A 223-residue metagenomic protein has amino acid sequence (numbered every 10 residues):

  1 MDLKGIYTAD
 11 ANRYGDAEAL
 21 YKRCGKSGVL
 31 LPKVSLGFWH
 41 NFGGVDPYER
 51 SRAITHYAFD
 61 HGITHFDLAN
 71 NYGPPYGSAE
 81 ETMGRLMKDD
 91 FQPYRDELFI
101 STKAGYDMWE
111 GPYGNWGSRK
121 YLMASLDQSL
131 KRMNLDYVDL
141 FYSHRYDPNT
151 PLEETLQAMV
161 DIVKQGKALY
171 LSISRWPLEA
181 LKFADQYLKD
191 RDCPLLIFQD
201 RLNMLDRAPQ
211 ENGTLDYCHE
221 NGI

Functional and structural regions predicted by a protein language model:
M1-L98, K164: N-terminal binding-site loop/beta-alpha segment at the start of enzyme catalytic domains that lines or forms
D2-E18, Y146-I223: Beta/alpha (TIM)-barrel catalytic core signal, keyed to glycine-rich beta->alpha loops juxtaposed to Asp/Glu that bind
G25-G43, S101-G114, Y137, Y142: N-terminal small/glycine-rich loop or linker at the start of catalytic domains across soluble metabolic enzymes
L31-S35, T64-H65, E97-S101, Y137-F141 (+3 more regions): Structural preference for beta-strand elements that scaffold enzyme active sites
W39-N41, A69-N71, K103-D107, S143-Y146 (+2 more regions): Active-site beta-loop-alpha junctions enriched in small/polar residues
V45-F59, N115-M133, L152-Q157, E179-D185 (+1 more regions): Short, acidic/polar
M87-F91, L130, V163, D185-L188: Conserved hydrophobic residues forming the short capping helix/wall of the S-adenosyl-L-methionine
L130-P151: Active-site groove signature of glycoside hydrolases
